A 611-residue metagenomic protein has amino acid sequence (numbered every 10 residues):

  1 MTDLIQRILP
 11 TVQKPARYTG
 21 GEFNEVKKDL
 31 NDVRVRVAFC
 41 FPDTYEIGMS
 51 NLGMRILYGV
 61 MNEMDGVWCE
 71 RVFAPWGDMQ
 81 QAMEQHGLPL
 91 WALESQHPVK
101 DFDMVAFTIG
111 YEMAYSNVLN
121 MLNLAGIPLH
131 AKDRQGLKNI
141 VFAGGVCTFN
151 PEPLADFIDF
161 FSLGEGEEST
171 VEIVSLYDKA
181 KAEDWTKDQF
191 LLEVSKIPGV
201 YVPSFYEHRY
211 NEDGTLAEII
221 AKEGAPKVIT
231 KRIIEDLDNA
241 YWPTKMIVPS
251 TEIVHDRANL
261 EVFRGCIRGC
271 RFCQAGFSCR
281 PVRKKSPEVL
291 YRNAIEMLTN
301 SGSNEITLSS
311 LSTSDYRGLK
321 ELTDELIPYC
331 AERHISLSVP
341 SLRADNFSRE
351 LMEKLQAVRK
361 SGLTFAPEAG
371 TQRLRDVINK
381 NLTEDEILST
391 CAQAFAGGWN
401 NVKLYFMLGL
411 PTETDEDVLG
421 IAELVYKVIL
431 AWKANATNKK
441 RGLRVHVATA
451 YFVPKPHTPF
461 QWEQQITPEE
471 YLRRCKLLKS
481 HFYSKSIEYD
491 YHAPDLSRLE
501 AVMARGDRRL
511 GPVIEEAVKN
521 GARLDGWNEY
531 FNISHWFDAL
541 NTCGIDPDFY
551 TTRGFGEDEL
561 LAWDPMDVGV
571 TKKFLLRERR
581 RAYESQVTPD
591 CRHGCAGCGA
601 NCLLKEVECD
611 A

Functional and structural regions predicted by a protein language model:
M1-K27, N31-V33, V37-F39, Y483-A611: Radical SAM enzyme core and accessory elements
I8-A38, Y45-E46, P203, R209 (+3 more regions): N-terminal [4Fe-4S]-dependent radical SAM core
F39-C40, T44, M113, E296-K403 (+2 more regions): Conserved SAM/AdoMet-binding glycine-rich loop
F39-D43, M61, V248-Q274, L298 (+2 more regions): N-terminal pre-triad scaffold of radical SAM enzymes
N51, E252-E288, G594-A611: Canonical Radical SAM [4Fe-4S] cluster-binding loop centered on the CxxxCxxC motif and its immediate flanking residues
G66-D78: A short beta-strand-loop structural module common to alpha/beta enzyme folds
P75-K222, P459-D507, E515-E529: Glycine-rich beta-alpha loop elements in corrinoid/cobalamin-binding modules across cobalamin-dependent enzymes
G77-D78, P153, E207-N211, R317-G318 (+7 more regions): Flexible glycine/acidic-rich beta-alpha junction loops that bind and position SAM and/or redox cofactors in anaerobic
